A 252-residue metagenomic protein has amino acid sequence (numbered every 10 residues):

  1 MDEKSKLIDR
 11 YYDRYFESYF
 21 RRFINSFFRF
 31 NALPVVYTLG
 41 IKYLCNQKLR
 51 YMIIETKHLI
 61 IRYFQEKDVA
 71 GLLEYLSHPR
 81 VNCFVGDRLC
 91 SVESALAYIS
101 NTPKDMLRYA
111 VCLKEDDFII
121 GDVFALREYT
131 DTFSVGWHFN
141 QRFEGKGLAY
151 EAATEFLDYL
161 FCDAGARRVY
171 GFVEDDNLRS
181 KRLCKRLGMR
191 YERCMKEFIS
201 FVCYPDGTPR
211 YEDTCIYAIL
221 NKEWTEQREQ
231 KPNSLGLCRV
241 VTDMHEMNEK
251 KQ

Functional and structural regions predicted by a protein language model:
M1, I8, I24, V35-V36 (+2 more regions): Short hydrophobic transmembrane-like helices used for membrane targeting/insertion
R10, R14, R21-R22, R29 (+2 more regions): Basic polycationic patches enriched in arginine
Y43-R80, C112-Q252: Acyl-donor (CoA/ACP) binding surface of acyl/acetyltransferases
R80-N101: Conserved GNAT-fold acetyl-CoA-binding loop/helix
F84-L89, L107-L113: A short, aromatic/hydrophobic, helix- or strand-capping loop or linear motif that either lines the entrance/gate
I99-A110, G121: A short helix-loop-beta-strand connector motif used in the catalytic cores of GNAT acetyltransferases and, in some
